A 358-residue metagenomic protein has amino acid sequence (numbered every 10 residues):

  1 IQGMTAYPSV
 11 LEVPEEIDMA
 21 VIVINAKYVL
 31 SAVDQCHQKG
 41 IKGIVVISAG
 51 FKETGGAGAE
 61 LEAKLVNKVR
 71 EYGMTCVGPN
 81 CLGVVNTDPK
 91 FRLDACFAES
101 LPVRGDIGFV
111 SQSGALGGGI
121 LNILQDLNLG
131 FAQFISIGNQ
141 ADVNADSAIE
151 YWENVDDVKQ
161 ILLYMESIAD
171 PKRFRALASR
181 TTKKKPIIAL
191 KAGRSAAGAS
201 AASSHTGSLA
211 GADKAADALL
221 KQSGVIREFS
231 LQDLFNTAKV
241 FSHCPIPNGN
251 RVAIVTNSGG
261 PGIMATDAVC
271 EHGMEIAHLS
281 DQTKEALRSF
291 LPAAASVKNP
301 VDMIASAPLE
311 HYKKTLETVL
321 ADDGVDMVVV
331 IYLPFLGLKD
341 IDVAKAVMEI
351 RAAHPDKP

Functional and structural regions predicted by a protein language model:
I1-P358: Catalytic-core regions of core metabolic enzymes, especially those transforming organic acids/acyl-group intermediates
